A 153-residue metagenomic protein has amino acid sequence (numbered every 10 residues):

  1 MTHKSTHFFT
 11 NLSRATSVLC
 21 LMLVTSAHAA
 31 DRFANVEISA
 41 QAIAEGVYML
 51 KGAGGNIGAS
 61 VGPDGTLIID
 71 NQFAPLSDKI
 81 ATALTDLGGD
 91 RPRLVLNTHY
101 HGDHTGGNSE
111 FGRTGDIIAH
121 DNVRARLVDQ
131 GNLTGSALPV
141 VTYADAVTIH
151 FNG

Functional and structural regions predicted by a protein language model:
M1-N11: N-terminal secretory signal peptides that target proteins for export/translocation
S13-V24: Bacterial N-terminal signal peptides
T25-A29: Sec/Tat signal peptide C-region and signal peptidase I cleavage site
A30-D31, N35, A42, N122-G153: Metallo-beta-lactamase
I38-A83: Conserved beta-strand hairpin/beta-sheet module of binuclear metal-dependent hydrolase folds, prominently
G54-I57, T66-I68, F73-L76, Y100-T105 (+2 more regions): Solvent-exposed loop/turn segments at secondary-structure junctions within structured extracellular/periplasmic domains
P63-L67, P75-I118, P139: Active-site metal-binding motif and surrounding structural segment of the metallo-beta-lactamase
